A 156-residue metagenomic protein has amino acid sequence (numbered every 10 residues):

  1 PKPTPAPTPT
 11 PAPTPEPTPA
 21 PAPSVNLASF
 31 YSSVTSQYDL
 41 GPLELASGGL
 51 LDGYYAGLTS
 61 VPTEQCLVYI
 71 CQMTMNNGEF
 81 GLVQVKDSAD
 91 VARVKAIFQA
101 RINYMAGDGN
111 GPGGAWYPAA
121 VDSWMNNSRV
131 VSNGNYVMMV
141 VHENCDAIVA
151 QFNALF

Functional and structural regions predicted by a protein language model:
P1-F156: Soluble, non-membrane globular domain cores that form compact, hydrophobic packing and curved binding surfaces
